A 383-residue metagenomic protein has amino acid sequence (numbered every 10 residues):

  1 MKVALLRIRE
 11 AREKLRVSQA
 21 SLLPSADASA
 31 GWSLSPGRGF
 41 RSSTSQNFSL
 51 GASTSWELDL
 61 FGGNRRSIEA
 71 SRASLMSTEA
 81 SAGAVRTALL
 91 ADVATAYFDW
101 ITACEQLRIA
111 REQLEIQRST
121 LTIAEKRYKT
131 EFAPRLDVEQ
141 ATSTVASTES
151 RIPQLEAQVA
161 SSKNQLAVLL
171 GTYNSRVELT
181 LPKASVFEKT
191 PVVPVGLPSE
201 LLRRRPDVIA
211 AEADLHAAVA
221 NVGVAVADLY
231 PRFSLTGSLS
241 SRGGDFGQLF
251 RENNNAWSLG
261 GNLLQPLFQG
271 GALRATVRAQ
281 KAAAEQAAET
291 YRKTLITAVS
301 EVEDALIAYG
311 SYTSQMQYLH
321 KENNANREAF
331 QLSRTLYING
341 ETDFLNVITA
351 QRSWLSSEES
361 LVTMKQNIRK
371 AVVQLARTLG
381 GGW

Functional and structural regions predicted by a protein language model:
M1-V3, R7-Q19, L23-D27: Feature captures the FAD/FMN-dependent oxidoreductase FAD-binding
K2-V3, Q19-A20, L58-R86, L136 (+7 more regions): Sec/SRP-type N-terminal targeting helices
G31-T54, S67, R176-P194, G223 (+1 more regions): Small/polar, glycine/serine/threonine/aspartate-rich low-complexity segments that form flexible
S49-S53, Y97, T142, P198 (+2 more regions): Membrane-embedded beta-strand positions in outer-membrane beta-barrel channels/transporters
N64, A73, A80-L197, A308 (+2 more regions): Periplasmic alpha-helical coiled-coil/stalk elements that build and connect Gram-negative outer-membrane
R118-L121, S147-V177, A225, Y312 (+1 more regions): Short segments within alpha-helical structural elements
